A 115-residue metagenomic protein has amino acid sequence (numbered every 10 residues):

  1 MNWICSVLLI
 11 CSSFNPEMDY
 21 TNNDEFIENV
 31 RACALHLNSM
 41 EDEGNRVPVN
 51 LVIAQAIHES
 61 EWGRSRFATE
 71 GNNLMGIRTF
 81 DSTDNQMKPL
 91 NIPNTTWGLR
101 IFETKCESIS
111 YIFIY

Functional and structural regions predicted by a protein language model:
M1-I53, H58-Y115: Catalytic cores of secreted/periplasmic lytic hydrolases that degrade extracellular macromolecules
